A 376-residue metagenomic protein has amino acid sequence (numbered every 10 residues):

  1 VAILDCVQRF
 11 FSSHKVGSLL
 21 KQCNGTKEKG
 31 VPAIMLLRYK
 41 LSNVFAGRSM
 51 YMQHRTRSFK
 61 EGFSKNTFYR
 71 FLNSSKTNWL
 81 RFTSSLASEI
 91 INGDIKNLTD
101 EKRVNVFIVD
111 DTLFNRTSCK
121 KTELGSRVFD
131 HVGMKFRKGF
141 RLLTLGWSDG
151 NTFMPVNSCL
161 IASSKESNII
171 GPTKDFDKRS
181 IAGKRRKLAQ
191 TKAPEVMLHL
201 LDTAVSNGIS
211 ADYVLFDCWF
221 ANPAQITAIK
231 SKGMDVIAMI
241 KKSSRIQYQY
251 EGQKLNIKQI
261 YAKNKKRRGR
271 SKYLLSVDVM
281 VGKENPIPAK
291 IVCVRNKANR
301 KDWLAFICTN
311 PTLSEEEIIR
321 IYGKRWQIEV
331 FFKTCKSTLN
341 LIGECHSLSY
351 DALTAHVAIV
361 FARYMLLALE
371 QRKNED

Functional and structural regions predicted by a protein language model:
V1-K29, T83-S84, K102-R103, K120 (+2 more regions): Single, function-defining residue in the core of a domain
V1-L80: Gly/serine-rich nucleotide phosphate-binding loop at the start of the catalytic core of nucleotide/ADP-ribose-handling
A33-G47, T144, V357-A368: Short, hydrophobic/amphipathic alpha-helical patches that form generic packing surfaces within helical domains
L37, F140-L143, E195-D202: Short, contiguous clusters of charged residues that form electrostatic/catalytic patches at enzyme active sites, used
R38-H54, F82-I91, G146-T152, A305-I307: Short N-terminal helix-initiation segments at or just after the protein's N-terminus
K40, I91-I95, L198-V205: Generic structural signal for well-ordered alpha-helical scaffold segments
Y69-T77, T117, G171-K178: Charged/polar, low-hydrophobicity segments characteristic of intrinsically disordered regions and flexible loops
N73-S164: Active-site-proximal, Lys/Arg-enriched surface segment that forms a nucleic-acid-binding/basic interface patch
